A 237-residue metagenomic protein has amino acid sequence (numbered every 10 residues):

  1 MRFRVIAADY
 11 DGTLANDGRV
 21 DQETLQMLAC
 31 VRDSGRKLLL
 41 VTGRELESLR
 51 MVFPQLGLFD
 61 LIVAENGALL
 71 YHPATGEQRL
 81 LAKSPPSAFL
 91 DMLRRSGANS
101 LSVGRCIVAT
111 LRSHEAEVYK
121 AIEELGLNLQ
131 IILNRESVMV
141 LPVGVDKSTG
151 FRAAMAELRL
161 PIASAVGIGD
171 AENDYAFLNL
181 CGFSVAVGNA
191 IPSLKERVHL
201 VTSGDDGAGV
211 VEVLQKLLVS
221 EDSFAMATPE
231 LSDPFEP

Functional and structural regions predicted by a protein language model:
R2-G18, L178: Asp-based phosphoryl-transfer active-site loop
R4-I6, D60, A165: The start of beta-strands in P-loop NTPase/AAA+ ATPase cores
I6, V31, I62, S184-A186 (+1 more regions): Short, well-ordered beta-strand core segments
D17-V103: Active-site phosphate-binding/coordination module
L56-F59, R79-A82, S148-T149, T202-D205 (+1 more regions): Short, hinge-like loop/turn segments at secondary-structure boundaries
S87-C181, V185, N189-R197, S223: Conserved acidic, metal-coordinating active-site core of Asp-based, Mg2+-dependent phosphoryl-transfer enzymes
L180, V185-P237: Asp-based, Mg2+/Mn2+-dependent phosphohydrolase catalytic module
